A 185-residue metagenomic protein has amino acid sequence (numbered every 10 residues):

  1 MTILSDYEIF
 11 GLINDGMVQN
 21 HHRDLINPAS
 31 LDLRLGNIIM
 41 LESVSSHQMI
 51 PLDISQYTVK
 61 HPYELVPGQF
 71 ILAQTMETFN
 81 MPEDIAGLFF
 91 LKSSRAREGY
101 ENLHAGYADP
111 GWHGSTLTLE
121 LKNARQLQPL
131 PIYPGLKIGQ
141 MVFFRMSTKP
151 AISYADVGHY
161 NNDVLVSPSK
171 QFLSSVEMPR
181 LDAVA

Functional and structural regions predicted by a protein language model:
M1-A185: DUTPase catalytic domain/fold
